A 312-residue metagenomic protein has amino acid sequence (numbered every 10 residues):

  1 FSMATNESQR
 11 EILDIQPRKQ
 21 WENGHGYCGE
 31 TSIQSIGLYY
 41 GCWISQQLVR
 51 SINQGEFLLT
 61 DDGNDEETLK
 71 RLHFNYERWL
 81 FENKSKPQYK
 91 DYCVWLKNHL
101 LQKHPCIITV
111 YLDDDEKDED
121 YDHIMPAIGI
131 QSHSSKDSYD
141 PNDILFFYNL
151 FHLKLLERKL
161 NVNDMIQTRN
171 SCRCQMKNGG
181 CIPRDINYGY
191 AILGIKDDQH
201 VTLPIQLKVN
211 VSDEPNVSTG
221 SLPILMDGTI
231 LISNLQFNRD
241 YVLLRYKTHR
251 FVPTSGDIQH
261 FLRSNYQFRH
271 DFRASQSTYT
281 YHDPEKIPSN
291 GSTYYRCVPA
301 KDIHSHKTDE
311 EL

Functional and structural regions predicted by a protein language model:
F1-M3, I130-L225: Noncatalytic regulatory segments and standalone regulatory/sensor domains
M3-P87, V94, I166-H200: Cysteine-nucleophile protease catalytic domains, especially the papain-like/related folds used in DUB/UBL proteases
K86-Y148: Active-site-adjacent substructure of cysteine-protease-like catalytic cores
M226-F237: Aromatic/hydrophobic beta-strand junction motif of beta-rich domains
D240-L244: Beta-strand signatures of extracellular beta-sandwich domains
T254-Y279: Solvent-exposed serine/threonine-rich low-complexity stretches and specific carbohydrate-binding patches
S275, P284-G291: Surface-exposed, short loops/turns at beta-strand junctions within beta-sandwich domains
S289-H304: Short, aromatic- and glycine-rich surface loops/edge beta-strands on solvent-exposed regions
